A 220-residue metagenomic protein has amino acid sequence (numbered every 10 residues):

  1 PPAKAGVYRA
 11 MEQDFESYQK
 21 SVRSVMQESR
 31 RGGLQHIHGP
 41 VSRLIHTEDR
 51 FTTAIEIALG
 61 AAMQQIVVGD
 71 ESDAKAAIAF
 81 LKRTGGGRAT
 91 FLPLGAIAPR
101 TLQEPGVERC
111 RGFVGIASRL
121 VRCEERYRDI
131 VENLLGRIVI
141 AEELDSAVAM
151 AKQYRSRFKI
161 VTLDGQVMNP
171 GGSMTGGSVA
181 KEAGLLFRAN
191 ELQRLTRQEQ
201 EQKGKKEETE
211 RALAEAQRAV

Functional and structural regions predicted by a protein language model:
A3-E208: Hinge-like oligomerization/junction regions that interrupt long coiled-coil arms in large cytoskeletal
E207-V220: Extended alpha-helical coiled-coil "stalk/arm" regions that act as elongated linkers or oligomerization scaffolds
